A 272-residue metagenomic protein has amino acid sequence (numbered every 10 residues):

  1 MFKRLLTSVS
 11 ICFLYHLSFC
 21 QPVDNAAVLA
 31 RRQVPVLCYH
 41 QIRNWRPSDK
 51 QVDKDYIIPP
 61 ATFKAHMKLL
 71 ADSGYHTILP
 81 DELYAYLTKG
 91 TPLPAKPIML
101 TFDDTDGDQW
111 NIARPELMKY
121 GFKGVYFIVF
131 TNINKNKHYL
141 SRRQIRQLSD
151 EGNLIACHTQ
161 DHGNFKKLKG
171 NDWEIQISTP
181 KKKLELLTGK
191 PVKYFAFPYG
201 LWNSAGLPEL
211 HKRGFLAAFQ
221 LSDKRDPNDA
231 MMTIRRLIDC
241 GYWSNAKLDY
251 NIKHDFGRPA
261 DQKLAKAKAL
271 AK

Functional and structural regions predicted by a protein language model:
M1-R4: Positively charged n-region of N-terminal signal peptides that target proteins for export
T7-H16: Bacterial N-terminal signal peptides
P22-L100, G107-D108, K167-K272: C-terminal active-site subregion of NodB/CE4 polysaccharide deacetylases
L100-T101, I155: Residue-level marker for buried hydrophobic side chains located in beta-strands that build the well-ordered beta-sheet
W110-F130: A short alpha/beta connector and helix-capping loop motif
R114-G121, L140-A156: Acidic (Asp/Glu)-rich catalytic clusters
H138-I145, D172-Q176: Charged helix-capping and loop-helix junction motifs
A156-L168: Substrate-binding clefts and substrate-entry loops adjacent to catalytic sites of polymer-processing enzymes acting on
